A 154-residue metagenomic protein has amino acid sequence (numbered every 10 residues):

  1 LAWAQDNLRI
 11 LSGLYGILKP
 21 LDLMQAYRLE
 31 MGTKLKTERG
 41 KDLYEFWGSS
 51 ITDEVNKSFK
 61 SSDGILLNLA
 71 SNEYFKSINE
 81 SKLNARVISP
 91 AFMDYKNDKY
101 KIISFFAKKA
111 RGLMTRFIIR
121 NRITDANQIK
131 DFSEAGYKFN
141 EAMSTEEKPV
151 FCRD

Functional and structural regions predicted by a protein language model:
L1-T145, V150-D154: Internal, well-folded beta-alpha domain core
